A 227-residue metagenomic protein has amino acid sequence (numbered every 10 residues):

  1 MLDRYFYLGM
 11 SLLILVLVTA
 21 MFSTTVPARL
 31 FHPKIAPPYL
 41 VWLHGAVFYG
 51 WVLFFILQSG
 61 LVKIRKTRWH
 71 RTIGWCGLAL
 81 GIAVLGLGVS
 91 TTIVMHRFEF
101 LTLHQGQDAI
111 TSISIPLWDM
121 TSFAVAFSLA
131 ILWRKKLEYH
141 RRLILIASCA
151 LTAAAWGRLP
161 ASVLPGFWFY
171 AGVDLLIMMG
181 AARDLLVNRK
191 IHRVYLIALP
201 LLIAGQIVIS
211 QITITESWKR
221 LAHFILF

Functional and structural regions predicted by a protein language model:
M1-F227: Alpha-helical membrane insertion/targeting regions
